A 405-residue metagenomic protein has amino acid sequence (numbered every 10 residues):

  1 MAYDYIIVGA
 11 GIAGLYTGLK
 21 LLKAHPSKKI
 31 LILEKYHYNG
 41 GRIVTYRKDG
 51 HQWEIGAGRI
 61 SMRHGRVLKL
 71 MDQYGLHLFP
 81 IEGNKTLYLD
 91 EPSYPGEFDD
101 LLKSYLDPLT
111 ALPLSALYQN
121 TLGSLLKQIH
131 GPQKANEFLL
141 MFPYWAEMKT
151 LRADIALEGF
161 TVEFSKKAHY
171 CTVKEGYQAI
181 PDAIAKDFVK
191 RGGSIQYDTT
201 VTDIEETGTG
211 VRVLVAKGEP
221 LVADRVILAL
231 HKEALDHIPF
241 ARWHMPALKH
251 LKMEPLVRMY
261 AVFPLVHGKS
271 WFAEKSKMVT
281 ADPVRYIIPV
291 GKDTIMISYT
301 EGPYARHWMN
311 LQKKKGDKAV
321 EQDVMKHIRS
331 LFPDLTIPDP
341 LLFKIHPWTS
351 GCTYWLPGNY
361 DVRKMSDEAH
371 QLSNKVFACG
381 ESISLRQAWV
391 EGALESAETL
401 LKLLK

Functional and structural regions predicted by a protein language model:
Y3, A24, P283-K405: Conserved flavin/dinucleotide-binding core of flavoenzymes
Y3-I32: N-terminal Rossmann-like FAD-binding beta1-loop-alpha1 element of flavoenzymes
L22-K48: Glycine-rich FAD pyrophosphate-binding loop
E34, G40, M71, I184 (+6 more regions): Generic structural signal for small/hydrophobic residues in well-ordered secondary structure, especially within
H51-A116: Dinucleotide-binding Rossmann-like beta1-alpha1 core, especially the glycine-rich loop that anchors the ADP
T110-T200, T207-G210, A229, A234-L235 (+1 more regions): Active-site/ligand-binding neighborhood in enzyme catalytic cores
E206, V213-F272: Central helical "cap/lid" subdomain
M253-H307: Active-site substrate-recognition segment that forms the wall of the catalytic cavity or substrate channel
